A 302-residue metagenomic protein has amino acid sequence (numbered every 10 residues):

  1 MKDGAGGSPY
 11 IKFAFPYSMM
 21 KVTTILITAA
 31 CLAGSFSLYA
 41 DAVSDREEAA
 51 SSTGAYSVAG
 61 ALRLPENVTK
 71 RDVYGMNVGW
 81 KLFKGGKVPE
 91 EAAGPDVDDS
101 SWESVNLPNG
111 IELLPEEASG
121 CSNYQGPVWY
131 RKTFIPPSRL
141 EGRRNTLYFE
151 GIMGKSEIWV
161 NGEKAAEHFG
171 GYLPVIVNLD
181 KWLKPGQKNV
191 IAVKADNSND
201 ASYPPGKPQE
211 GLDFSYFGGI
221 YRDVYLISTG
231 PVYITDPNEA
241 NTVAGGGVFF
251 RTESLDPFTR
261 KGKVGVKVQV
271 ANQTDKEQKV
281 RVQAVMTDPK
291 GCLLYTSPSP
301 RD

Functional and structural regions predicted by a protein language model:
S8-P9: Short, low-complexity intrinsically disordered segments enriched in A/P/G/S/L with frequent Arg, especially at protein
I27-S35: Bacterial N-terminal signal peptides
A40-A42: Boundary at the C-terminal end of the N-terminal hydrophobic targeting segment
E47, S51-S57, L62-E66, F83-G85 (+3 more regions): Accessory beta-strand-rich segments of carbohydrate-active enzymes
N145, G262-V266: Structural beta-strand segments of beta-rich domains
S254-G262: Short, solvent-exposed loop/linker segments at the N-terminal edge of repeated beta-sheet extracellular domains
G265-Q273: Short edge beta-strand/loop segments characteristic of extracellular beta-sandwich folds
Y295-D302: Conserved small/polar residues in nucleotide/adenosyl-binding loops
